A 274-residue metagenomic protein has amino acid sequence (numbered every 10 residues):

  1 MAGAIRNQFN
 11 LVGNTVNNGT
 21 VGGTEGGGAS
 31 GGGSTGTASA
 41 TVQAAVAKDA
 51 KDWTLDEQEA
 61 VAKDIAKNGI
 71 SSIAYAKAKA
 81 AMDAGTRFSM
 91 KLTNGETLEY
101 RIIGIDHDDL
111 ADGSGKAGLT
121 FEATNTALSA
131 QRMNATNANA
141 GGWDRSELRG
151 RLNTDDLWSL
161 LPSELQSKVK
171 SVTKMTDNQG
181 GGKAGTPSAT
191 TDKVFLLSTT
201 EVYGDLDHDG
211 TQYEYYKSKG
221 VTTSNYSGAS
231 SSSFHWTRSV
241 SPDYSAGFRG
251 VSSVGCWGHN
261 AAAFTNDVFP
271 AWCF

Functional and structural regions predicted by a protein language model:
A4-T15: Membrane-spanning helices that line or support transport/gating and their immediate boundary helices in channels
L11, G26-G28, V46, G220: Intrinsically disordered, low-complexity segments enriched in glycine/proline and serine/threonine
N14-A40: Ser/Thr/Gly/Pro-rich low-complexity, disordered linker/stalk segments of secreted and cell-surface proteins
G36-F274: Collagenous Gly-X-Y triple-helix signature in extracellular proteins
